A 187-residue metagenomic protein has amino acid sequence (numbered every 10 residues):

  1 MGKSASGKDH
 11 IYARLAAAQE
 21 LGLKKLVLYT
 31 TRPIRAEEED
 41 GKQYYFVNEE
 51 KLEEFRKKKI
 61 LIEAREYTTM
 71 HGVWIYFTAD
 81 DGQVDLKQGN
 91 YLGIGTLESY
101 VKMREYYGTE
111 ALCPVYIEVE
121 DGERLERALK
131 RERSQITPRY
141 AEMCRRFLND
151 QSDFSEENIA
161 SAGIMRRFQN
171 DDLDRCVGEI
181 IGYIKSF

Functional and structural regions predicted by a protein language model:
K3: P-loop (Walker A) phosphate-binding loop of NTP-binding proteins
S6: ATP-binding Walker
D9: Walker A/P-loop
A17-L26: Post-Walker A helix-loop "phosphate-sensing" segment adjacent to the P-loop in P-loop NTPases
L23, G108-C113, S161-M165: Short glycine-/polar-rich loops that comprise or flank the Walker A/P-loop and associated switch/sensor motifs
T30-Y91, G95-L97: ATP-dependent small-molecule kinase phosphotransfer cores that center on conserved nucleotide phosphate-binding segments
L92-T96, Y107-E132: Conserved phosphate-donor/acceptor-positioning beta-strand/loop module used by diverse small-molecule
R133-I184: Small-molecule kinase domains that catalyze NTP-dependent phosphoryl transfer to phosphate-bearing small molecules
